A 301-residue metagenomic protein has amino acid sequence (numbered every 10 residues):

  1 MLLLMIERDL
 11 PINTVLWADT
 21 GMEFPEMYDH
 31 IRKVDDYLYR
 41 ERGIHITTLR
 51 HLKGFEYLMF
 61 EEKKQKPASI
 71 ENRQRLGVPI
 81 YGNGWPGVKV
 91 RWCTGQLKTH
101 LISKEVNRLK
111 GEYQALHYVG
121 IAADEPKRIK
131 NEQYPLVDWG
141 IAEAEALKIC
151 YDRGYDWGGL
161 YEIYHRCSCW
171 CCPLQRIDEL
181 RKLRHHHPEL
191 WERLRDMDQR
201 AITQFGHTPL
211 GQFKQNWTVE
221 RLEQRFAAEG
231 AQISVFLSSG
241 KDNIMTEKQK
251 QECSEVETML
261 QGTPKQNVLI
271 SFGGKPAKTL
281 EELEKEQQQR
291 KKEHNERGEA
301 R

Functional and structural regions predicted by a protein language model:
M1-G273: Nucleotide-activated chemistry modules centered on ATP-dependent adenylation/adenylyltransferase
M245, L260-T263, V268-A300: Gram-negative host-targeted secretion-system effectors, predominantly Type III and Type IV, recognized via long
